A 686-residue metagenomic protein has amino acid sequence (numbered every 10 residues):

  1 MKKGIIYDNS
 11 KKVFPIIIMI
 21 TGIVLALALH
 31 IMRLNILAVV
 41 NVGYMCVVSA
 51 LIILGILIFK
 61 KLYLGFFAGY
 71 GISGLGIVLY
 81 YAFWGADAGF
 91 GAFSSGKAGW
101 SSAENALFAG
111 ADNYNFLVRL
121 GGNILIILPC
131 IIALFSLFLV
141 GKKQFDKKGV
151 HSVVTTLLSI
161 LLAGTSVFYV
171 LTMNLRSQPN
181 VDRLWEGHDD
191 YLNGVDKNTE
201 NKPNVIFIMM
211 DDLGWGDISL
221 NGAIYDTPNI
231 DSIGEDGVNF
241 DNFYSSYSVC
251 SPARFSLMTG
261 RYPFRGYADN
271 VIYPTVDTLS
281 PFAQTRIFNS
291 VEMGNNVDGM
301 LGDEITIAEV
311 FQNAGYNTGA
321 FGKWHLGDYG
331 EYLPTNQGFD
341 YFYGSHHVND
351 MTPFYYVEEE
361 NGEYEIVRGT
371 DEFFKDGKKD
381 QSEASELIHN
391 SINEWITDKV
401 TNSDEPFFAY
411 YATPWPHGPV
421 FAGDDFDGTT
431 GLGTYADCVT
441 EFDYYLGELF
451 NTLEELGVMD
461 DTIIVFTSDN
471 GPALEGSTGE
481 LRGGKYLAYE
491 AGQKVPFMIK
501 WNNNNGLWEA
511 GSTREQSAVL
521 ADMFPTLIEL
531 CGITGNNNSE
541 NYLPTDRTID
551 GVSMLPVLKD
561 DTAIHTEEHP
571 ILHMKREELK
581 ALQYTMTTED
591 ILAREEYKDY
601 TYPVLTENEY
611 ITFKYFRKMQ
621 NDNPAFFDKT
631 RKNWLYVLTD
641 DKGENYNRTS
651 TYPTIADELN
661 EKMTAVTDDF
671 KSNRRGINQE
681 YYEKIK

Functional and structural regions predicted by a protein language model:
K3-Y7, P15, A26-A38, G71 (+12 more regions): Long, internal low-complexity/basic segments
N113, I272-Y316, W324-F407, A412-A422 (+2 more regions): Formylglycine-dependent
H188, K485, Y489-E490, L572-T649: C-terminal, low-complexity/hydrophilic appendages and adjacent surface loops of extracellular/periplasmic anionic
Y191, L387-V400, D424-T462: A long, amphipathic alpha-helix that forms part of the scaffold/cap immediately adjacent to metal-dependent active
N201, A223-T227, Y244-V249, G294-I305 (+8 more regions): A short beta-strand-to-alpha-helix junction
A223-F255, G260-R265, G315-G319, D340-H346 (+2 more regions): Short, structured active-site-proximal loop/turn typified by the sulfatase FGly-forming signature C/S-X-P-X-R
P228, L257, K323, D460 (+2 more regions): Polar, surface-exposed loop/tail segments that function as active-site lids or cofactor/substrate-recognition elements
G330-G338, P419-A422, G428-L432, N451-S512 (+1 more regions): Histidine-centered active-site microenvironments of extracellular/periplasmic hydrolases and transferases
